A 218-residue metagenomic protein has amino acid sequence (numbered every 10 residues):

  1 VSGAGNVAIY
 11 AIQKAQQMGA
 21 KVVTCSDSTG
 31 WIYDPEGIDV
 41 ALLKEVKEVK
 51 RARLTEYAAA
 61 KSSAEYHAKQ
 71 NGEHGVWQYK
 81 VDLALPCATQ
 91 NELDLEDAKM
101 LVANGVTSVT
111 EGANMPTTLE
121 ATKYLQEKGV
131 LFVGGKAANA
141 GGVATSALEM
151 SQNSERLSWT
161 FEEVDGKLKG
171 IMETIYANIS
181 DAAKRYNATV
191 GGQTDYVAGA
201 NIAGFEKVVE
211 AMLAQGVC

Functional and structural regions predicted by a protein language model:
V1-K80: Glycine-rich phosphate/diphosphate-binding loop of Rossmann-like nucleotide-binding domains
G3, A88-Q90, E206: Short, flexible loop/turn elements at secondary-structure junctions
V7-A11, E92-E96, T117-L119, A140-G142: Short glycine/serine/threonine-rich phosphate/pyrophosphate-binding segments that cradle anionic phosphate groups
Q13, K99, K123: Surface-exposed charge patches
K21-T24, E65, D82-L83, V106-V109 (+1 more regions): Structural motif
N71-L83, N91-S108: Rossmann-fold NAD(P) dinucleotide-binding segment
L85-C87, G112: Short, well-ordered coil/turn residues at beta-beta hairpins and beta-strand->alpha-helix junctions within
V102-C218: Adenosine-phosphate binding glycine-rich loop
